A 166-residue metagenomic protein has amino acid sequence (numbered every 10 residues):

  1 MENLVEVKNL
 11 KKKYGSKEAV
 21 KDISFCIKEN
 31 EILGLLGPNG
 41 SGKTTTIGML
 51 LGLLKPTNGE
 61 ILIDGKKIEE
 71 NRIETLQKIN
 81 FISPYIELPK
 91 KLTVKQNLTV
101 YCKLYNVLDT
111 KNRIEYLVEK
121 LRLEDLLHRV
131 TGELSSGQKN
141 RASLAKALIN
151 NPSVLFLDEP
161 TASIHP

Functional and structural regions predicted by a protein language model:
G59-E70, T75: Conserved ABC transporter NBD signature motif
T99, K103-L126: Conserved ABC ATPase "signature" region
V130-L134: Conserved ABC ATPase signature
N151: Conserved catalytic motifs of ABC-family nucleotide-binding domains
L155-D158: Catalytic Walker B motif of ABC-type/P-loop ATPase nucleotide-binding domains
